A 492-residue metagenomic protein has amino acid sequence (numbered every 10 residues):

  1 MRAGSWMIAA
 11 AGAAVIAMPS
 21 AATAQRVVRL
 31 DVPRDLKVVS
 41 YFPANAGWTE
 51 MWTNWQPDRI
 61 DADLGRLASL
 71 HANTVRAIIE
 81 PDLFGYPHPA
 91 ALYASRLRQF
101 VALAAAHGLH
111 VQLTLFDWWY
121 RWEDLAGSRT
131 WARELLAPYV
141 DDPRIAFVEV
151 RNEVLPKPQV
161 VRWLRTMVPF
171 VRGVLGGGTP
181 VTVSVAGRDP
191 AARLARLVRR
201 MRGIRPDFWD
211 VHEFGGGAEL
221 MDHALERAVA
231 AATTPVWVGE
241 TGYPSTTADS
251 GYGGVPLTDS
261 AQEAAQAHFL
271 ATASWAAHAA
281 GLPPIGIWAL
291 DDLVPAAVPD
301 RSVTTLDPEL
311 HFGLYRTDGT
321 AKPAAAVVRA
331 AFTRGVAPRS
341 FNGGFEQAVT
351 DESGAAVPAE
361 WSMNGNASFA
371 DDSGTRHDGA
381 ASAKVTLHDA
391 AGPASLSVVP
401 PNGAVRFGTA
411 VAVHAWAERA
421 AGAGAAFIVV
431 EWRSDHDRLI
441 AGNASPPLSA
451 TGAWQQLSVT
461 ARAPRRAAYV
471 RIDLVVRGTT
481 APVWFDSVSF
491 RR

Functional and structural regions predicted by a protein language model:
I16, A330-R492: Extracellular and organelle-lumenal recognition/adhesion modules and their flexible linkers in secreted
A24-T74, Y86-A90, L103, V328: N-terminal carbohydrate-binding accessory modules
V32-K37, H71-N73, A105-V111, D141-A146 (+5 more regions): Short, well-ordered coil/turn segments that N-cap beta-strands
M51-D58, P81-A94, W118-R129, V154-V161 (+4 more regions): Acidic-and-aromatic substrate-binding clefts and catalytic sites of carbohydrate-active enzymes
W52-L67, G127-L136, P190-M201, A267-S274: Short, acidic/polar
R59-E123, G127-R129, V160-T182: Aromatic-lined substrate-binding rim segments of carbohydrate-active enzymes
L155-L282, L310-T317: Extracellular glycoside hydrolase catalytic/binding regions
H278-G319: Aromatic/acidic polysaccharide-binding cleft in carbohydrate-active enzymes
